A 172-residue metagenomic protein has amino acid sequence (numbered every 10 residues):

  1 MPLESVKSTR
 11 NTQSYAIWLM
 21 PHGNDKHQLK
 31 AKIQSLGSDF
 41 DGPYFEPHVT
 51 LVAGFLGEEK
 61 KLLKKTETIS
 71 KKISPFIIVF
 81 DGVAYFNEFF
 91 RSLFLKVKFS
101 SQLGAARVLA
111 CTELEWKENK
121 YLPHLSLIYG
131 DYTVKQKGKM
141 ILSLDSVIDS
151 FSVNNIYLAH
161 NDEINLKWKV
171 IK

Functional and structural regions predicted by a protein language model:
M1-I77, V97-S152, I164-K172: Basic, often amphipathic N-terminal segments
A84-F94: Short, basic/glycine-rich phosphate-binding loops at helix/coil junctions that contact nucleotide phosphates
E88, N154-L166: Glycine-rich beta-strand-turn "strand-cap" elements at beta-sheet edges
L95-V97, L158: Short beta-strand element of the conserved SAM-dependent methyltransferase core
